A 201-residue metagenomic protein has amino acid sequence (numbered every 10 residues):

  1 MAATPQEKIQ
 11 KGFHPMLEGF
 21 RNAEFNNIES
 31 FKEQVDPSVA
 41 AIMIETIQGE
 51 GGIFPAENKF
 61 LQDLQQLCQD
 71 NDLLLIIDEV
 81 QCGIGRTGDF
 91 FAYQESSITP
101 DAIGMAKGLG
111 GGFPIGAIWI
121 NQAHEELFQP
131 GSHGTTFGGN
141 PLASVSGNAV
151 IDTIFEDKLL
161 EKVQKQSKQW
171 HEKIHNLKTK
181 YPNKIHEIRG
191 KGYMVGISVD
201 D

Functional and structural regions predicted by a protein language model:
M1-D201: Conserved N-terminal phosphate-binding loop of PLP-dependent enzymes in the Aspartate aminotransferase
